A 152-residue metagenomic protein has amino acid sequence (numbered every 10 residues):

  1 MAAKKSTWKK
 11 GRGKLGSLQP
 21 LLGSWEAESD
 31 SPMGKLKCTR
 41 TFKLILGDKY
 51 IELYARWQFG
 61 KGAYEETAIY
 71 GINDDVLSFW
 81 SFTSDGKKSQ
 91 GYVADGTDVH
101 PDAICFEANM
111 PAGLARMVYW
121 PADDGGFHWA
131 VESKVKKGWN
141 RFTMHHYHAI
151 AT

Functional and structural regions predicted by a protein language model:
M1-T152: Hydrophobic small-molecule pocket/channel-lining residues, especially in calycin-type beta-barrels
